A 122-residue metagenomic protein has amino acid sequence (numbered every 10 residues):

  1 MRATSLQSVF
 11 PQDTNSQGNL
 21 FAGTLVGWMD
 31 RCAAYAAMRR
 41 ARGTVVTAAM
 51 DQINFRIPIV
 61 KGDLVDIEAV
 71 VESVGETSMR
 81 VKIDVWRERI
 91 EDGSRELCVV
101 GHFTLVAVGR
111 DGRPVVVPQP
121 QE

Functional and structural regions predicted by a protein language model:
M1-A49, V106-E122: Hot-dog-fold acyl-thioester-processing enzymes
M1-T4, V60-L64, E72-E122: HotDog/MaoC-like acyl-thioester-processing domains
V9-D13, M50-I57, R87-R89: Short, well-ordered turn and helix-capping elements at secondary-structure junctions
R42-D63: Small beta-barrel nucleic-acid-binding modules, principally OB-folds
